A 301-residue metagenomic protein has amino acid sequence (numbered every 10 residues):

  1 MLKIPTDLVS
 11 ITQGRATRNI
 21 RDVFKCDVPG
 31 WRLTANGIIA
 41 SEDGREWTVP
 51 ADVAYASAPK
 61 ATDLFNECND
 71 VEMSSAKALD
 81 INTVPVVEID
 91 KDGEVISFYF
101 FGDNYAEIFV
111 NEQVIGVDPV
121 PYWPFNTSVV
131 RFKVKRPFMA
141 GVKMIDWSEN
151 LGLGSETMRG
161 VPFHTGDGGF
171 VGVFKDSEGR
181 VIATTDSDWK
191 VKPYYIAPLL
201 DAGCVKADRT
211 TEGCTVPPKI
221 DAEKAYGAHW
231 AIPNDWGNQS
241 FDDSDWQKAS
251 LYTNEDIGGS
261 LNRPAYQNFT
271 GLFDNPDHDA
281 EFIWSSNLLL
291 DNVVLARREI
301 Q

Functional and structural regions predicted by a protein language model:
M1-V110, G116, F125-Q301: Beta-strand-rich recognition domains
P119-V120: Short clusters of small/polar residues that mark proteolytic maturation junctions
